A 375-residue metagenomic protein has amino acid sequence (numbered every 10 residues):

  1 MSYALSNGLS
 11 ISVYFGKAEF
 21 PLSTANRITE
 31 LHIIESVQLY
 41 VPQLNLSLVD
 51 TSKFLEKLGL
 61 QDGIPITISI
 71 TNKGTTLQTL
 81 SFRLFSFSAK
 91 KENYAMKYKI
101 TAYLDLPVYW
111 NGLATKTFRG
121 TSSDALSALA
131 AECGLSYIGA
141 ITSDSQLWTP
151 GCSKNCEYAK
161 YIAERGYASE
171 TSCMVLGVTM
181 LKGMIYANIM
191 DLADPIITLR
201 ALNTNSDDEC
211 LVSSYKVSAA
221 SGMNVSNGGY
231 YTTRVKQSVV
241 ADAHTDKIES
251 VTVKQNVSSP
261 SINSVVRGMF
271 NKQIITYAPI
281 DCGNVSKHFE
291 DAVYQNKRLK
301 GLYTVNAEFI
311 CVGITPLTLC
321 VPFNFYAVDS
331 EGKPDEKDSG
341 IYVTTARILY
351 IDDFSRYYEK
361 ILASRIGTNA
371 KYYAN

Functional and structural regions predicted by a protein language model:
M1-N7, L77-Q78, A102, C133-S143 (+3 more regions): Interface-prone segments of viral and bacterial extracellular assemblies
M1-P107: Assembly/oligomerization scaffold segments
L31-G59, T204-N375: An acidic/polar, Gly/Ser/Thr-rich interaction patch typically located in mid-to-C-terminal regions of proteins
N45-S47, A102, G112-Y137, P150-T179 (+1 more regions): Amphipathic, non-transmembrane alpha-helical segments in extracytoplasmic/periplasmic proteins
L48-T51, Y103-V108, N188-P195, S364-G367: Secondary-structure transition/turn motif
L80, K182, G340: Residues that flank catalytic or metal-binding motifs in active/ligand-binding sites
A95-K97, L104-D105, G139-V217: Short beta-strand-centered interaction patches in the first periplasmic/extracellular domains of large envelope
W110-A114, I197-A201, Y372-N375: Short, charged, solvent-exposed linker or helix-capping segments at domain edges/interfaces that act as flexible hinges
